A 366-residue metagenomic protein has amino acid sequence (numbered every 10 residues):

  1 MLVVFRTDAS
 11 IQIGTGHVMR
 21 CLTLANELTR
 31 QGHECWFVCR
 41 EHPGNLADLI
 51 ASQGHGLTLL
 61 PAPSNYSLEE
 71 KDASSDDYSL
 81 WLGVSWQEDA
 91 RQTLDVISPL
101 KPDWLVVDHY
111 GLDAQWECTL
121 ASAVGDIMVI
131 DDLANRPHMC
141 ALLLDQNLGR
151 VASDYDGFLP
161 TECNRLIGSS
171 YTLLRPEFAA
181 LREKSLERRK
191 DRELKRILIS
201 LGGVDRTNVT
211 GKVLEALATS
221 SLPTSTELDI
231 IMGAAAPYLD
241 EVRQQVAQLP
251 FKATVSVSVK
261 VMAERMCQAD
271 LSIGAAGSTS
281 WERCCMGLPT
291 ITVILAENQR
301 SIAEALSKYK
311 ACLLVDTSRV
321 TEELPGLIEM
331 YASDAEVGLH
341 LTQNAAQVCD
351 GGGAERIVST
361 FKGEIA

Functional and structural regions predicted by a protein language model:
M1-G14: Nucleotide-activated donor-dependent transferases that construct or modify glycoconjugates
Q31-A90: Conserved nucleotide-sugar phosphate-binding/catalytic loop shared by glycosyltransferases and other
M139-N208, A235, L239-D240: A nucleotide-sugar donor-handling region in carbohydrate enzymes
E183-S185, R189-A269: Donor-nucleotide binding loops and adjacent catalytic segments primarily of GT-B fold Leloir glycosyltransferases
C267-S278: Acidic donor-binding loop of glycosyltransferase active sites
N298-L327: Change "using UDP/GDP/dTDP sugars" to "using nucleotide sugars
E336-G351: A short, well-ordered alpha-helix in the C-terminal region of glycosyltransferases
D350-A366: C-terminal alpha-helical cap of glycosyltransferases
